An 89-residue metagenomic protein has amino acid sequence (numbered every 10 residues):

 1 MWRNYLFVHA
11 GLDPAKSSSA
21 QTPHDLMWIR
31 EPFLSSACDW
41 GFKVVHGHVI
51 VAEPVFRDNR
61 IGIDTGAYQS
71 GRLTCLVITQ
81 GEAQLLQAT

Functional and structural regions predicted by a protein language model:
M1-G62, G66-R72, G81-A88: Acidic, His/Gly-enriched loop-helix segments that form or flank divalent-metal centers in metallo-dependent hydrolases
I78: Short beta-strand-to-turn element immediately C-terminal to the catalytic PLP-Schiff-base lysine in fold type I
